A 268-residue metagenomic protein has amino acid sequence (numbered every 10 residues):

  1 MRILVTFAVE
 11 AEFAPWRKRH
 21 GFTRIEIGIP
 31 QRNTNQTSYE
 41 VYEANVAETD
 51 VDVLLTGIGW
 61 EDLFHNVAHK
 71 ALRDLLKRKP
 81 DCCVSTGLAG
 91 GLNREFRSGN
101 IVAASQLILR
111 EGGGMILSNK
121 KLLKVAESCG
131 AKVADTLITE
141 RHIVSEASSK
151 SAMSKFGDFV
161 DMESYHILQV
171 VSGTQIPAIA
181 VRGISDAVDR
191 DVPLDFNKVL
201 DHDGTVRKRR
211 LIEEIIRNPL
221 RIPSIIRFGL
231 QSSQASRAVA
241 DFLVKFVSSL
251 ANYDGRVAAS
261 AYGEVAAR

Functional and structural regions predicted by a protein language model:
M1-V125, V133, D158, G173: Metabolite-binding pocket within alpha/beta catalytic cores that recognizes anionic/polar moieties
F7-A11, D62, N66-V67, L117 (+5 more regions): Conserved active-site and cofactor/substrate-binding residues in soluble primary-metabolism enzymes
F7-A8, C83-G87, A178-V188, V247-L250: Glycine-rich anion-binding loop/nest that anchors nucleotide
P15, D74, V125, V170 (+2 more regions): Alpha-helical scaffold segments in soluble metabolic enzymes
T56, V181, F228: Glycine- and other small-residue-rich loops at beta-strand/loop junctions that grip anionic moieties
I116-L200: Active-site rim beta-loop-alpha module in soluble metabolic enzymes
I184-S260: Regulatory input/activation interfaces that engage signals or partners
A261-R268: Acidic, Ser/Thr-rich low-complexity intrinsically disordered segments
